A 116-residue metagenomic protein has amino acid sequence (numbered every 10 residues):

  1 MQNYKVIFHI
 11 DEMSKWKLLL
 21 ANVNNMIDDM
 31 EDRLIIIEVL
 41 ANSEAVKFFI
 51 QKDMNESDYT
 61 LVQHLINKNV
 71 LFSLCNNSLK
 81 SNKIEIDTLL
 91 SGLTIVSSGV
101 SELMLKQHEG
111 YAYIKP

Functional and structural regions predicted by a protein language model:
I7-L19, F49-D53: Short, glycine-rich nucleotide/cofactor-binding loops
M13-K15, E44-A45, S78-S81, E102: Solvent-exposed loop/turn segments at secondary-structure junctions within structured extracellular/periplasmic domains
L18-E31: Histidine-anchored nucleotide/phosphate-binding helix
I27, Y59-Q63, L103: Short amphipathic alpha-helical segments and helix-helix/interface helices
L34-I37, I50-Q51, Y113: Anionic, Ser/Thr-rich low-complexity intrinsically disordered regions
I37-N42, S73-N76: Short internal beta-strands
M54-S91: Mid-chain, well-packed structural core segment of small domains
I84, T88-H108, I114-K115: C-terminal structural segments of small proteins and small subunits
